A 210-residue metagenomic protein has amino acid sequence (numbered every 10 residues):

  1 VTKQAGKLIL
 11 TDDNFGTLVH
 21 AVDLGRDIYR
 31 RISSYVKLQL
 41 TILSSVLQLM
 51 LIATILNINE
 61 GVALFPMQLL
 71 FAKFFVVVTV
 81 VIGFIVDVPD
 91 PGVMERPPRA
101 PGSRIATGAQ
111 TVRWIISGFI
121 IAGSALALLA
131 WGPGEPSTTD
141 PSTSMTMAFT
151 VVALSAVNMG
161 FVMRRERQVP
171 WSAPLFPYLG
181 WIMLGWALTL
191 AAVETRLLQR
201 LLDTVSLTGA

Functional and structural regions predicted by a protein language model:
K3-Q168, A192: Membrane-embedded transport module
G16, A109, P177, R196-Q199: Generic alpha-helical secondary structure signal
P133-T139, L197-L207: Membrane-interface helix termini and inter-helical loops of multi-pass transporters
W171-G180: Cytoplasmic-side transmembrane-helix entry/capping segments in multi-pass membrane proteins
W181-G185: Alpha-helical transmembrane segments of multi-pass membrane proteins
L188-T195: Structural signal for alpha-helical transmembrane segments and their membrane-water exit/capping regions in multi-pass
